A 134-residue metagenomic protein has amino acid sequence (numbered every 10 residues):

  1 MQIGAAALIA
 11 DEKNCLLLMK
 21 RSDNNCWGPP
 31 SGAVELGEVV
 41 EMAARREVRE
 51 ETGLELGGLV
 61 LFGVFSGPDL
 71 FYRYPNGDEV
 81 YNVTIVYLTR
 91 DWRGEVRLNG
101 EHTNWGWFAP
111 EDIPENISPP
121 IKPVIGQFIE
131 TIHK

Functional and structural regions predicted by a protein language model:
M1-L16, L88: Conserved N-terminal beta-strand and adjoining loop/helix that marks the start of the Nudix/MutT-like hydrolase domain
Q2, S22-N24, P29, L56 (+1 more regions): Short connector loops at helix/strand junctions that flank enzyme active sites, especially segments positioning acidic
D11-E51: Conserved Nudix-box catalytic region and its N-terminal flanking loop in Nudix hydrolases and closely related
G32, R46, L59, F108-E111: Structural detector for helix-capping/boundary residues
E55-F65: A short coil-to-beta-strand element that immediately follows conserved catalytic motifs
F65-E95: Active-site-adjacent beta-strand/loop module that shapes the phosphate/pyrophosphate-binding cleft
V86-L88, R97-F128: NUDIX/MutT-family hydrolases
I129-K134: Generic C-terminal helix-cap and adjacent flexible tail
